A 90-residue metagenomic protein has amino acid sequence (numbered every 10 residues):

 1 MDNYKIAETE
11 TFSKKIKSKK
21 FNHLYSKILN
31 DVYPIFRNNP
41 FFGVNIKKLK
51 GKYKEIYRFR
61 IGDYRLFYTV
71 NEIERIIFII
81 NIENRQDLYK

Functional and structural regions predicted by a protein language model:
M1-Y57, E72-E74, D87-K90: Basic, Lys/Arg-enriched alpha-helical interface segments
K50, I80-E83: Residue-level detector of conserved, well-ordered beta-strand and adjacent loop positions that form binding/recognition
R58, R65-V70, R75-N81: Short, hydrophobic/aromatic-rich beta-strand segments within well-structured domains
